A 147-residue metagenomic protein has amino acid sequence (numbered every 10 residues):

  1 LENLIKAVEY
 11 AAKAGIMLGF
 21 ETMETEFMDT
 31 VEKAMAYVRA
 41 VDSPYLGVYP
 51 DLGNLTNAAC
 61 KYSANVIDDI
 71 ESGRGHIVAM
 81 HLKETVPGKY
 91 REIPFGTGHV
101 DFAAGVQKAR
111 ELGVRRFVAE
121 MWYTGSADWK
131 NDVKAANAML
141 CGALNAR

Functional and structural regions predicted by a protein language model:
L1-K6, A12-M17, N54, R110 (+3 more regions): Structural motif corresponding to the early beta-alpha repeats
L1-P50, K130-N131, A143: Active-site acidic/histidine proton-transfer and metal-coordination neighborhood in alpha/beta enzyme cores
N3-A7, D69, G105, A136 (+1 more regions): Alpha-helical packing segments of well-folded alpha/beta enzyme cores
G15-G19, Y45-Y49, I77-H81, G88 (+1 more regions): Structural preference for beta-strand elements that scaffold enzyme active sites
F27, V31, M35, N54-R115 (+1 more regions): Gly/Pro-rich active-site loop or hairpin
V38-A40, D101, V118, A136-A138: Short alpha-helix boundary/capping motifs
A127-R147: C-terminal helical cap(s) of enzyme catalytic domains, especially alpha/beta-barrels
